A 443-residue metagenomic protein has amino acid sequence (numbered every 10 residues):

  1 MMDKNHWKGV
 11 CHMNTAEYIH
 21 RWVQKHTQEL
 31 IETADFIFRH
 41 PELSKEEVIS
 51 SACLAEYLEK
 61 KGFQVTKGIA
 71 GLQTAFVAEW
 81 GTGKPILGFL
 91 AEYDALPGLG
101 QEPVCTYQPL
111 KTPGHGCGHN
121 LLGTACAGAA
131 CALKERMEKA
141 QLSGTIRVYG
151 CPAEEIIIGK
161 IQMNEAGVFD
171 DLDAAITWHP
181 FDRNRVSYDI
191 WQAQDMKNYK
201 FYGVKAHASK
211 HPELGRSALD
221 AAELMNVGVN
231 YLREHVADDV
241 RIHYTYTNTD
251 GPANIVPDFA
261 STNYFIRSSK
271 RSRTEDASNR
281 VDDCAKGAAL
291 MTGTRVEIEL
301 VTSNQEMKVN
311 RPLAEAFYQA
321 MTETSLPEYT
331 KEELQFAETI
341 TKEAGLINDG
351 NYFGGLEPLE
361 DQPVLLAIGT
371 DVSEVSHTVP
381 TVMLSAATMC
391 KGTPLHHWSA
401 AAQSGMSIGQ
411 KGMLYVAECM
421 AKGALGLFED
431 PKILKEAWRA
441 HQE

Functional and structural regions predicted by a protein language model:
M1-H12: Short, Lys/Arg-enriched N-terminal segments with co-localized hydrophobic residues within the first ~10-30 amino acids
G9, T74-A75, L96-G98, P103-G114 (+3 more regions): Histidine/acidic-residue-rich, glycine-tolerant segments that coordinate divalent metal ions
N14, E32-F36, Y107-T112, F201-S209 (+3 more regions): A short small-residue
T15, H26-T33, E46, S50-Y57 (+21 more regions): General structural feature for long, well-ordered alpha-helical segments within catalytic domains of soluble enzymes
T15-H115, N120, T124-T145: Acidic/His- and Gly-rich active-site-bordering loop/insert found across diverse amide/peptide-bond hydrolases
I37, A78, F89, H119 (+8 more regions): Divalent metal-coordination and catalytic microenvironments
T66-G68, E154, S187-W191, Q362-A367: Short Gly/Pro-enriched turn/cap motifs at secondary-structure boundaries
E223-E443: Metal-dependent amide/peptide-bond hydrolase catalytic core, centered on the "pita-bread" metallohydrolase fold
